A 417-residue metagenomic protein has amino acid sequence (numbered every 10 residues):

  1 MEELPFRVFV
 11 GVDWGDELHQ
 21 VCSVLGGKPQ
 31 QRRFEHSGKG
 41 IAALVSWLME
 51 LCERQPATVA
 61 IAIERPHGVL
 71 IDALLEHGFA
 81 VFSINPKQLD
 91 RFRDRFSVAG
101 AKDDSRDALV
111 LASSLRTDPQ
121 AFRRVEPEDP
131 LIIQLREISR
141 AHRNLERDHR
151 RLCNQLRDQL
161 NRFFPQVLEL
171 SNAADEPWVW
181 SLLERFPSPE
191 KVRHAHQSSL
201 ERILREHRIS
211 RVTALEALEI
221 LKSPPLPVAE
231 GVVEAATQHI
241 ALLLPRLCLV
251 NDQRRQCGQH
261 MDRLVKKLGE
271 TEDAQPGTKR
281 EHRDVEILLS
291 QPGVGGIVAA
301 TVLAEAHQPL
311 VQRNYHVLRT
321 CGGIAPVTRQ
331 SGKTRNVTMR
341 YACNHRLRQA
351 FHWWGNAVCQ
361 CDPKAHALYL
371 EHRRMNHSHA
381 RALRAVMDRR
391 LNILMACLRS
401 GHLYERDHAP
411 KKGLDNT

Functional and structural regions predicted by a protein language model:
M1-T417: A detector of single, family-specific signature residues that are central to catalytic or substrate-handling motifs
